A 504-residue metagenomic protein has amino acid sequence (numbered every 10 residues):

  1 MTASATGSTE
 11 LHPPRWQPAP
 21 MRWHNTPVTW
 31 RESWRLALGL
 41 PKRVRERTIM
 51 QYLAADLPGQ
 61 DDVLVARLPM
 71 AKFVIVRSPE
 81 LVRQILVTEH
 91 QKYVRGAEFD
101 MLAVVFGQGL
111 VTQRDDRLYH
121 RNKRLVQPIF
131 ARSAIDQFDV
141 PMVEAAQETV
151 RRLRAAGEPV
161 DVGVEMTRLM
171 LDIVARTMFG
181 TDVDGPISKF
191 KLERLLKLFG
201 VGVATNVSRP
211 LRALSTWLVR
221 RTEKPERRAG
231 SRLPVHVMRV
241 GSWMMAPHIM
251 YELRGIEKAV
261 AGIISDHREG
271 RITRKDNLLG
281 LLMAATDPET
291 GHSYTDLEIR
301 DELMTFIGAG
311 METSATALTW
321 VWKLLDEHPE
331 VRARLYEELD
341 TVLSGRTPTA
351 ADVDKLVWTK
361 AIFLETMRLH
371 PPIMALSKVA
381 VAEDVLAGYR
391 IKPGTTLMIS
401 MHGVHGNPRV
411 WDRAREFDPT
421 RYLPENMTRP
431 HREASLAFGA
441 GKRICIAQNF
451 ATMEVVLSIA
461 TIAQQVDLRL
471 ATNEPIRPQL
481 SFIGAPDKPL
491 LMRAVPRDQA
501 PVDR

Functional and structural regions predicted by a protein language model:
T2-A3, G7-R15, P20, V94-D100 (+2 more regions): Cytochrome P450 heme-thiolate monooxygenase catalytic core
T2-Q108, R114-R117, R121, V140-E148 (+5 more regions): N-terminal membrane-proximal hinge/A-helix region immediately C-terminal to the signal-anchor transmembrane segment
T2-R15, Q51, L57-P58, A146 (+6 more regions): Cytochrome P450 proximal C-terminal region
L40-D61, G262, R346-A387: Conserved cytochrome P450 K-helix E-x-x-R motif and the immediately C-terminal K′/meander segment
T313-R332, Y336-E338, N449-Q464: Cytochrome P450 catalytic-core helices
I399-N426: Conserved cytochrome P450 K-helix/beta-meander segment immediately N-terminal to the heme-binding cysteine loop
